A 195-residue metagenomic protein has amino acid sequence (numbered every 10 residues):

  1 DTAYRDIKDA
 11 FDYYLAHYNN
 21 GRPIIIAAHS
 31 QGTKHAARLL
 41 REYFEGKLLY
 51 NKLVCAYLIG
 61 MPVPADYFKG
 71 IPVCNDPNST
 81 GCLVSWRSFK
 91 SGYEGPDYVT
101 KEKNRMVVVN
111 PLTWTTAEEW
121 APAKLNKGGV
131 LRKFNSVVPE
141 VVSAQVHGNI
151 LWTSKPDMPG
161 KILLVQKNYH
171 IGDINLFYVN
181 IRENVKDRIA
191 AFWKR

Functional and structural regions predicted by a protein language model:
D1-A3: Catalytic nucleophile-loop/oxyanion-hole region of alpha/beta-hydrolase and closely related hydrolase-like folds
D6: Charged catalytic carboxylate motif
D9-N20, E42-Y178, R182-A191, R195: Surface cap/lid and interfacial helix-loop subdomains adjacent to catalytic sites that gate substrate access
I26-A36: Gly/Ala-rich beta-loop-alpha elbow adjacent to hydrolase catalytic centers
A37-R41: Short, hydrophobic alpha-helix immediately C-terminal to the catalytic nucleophile
